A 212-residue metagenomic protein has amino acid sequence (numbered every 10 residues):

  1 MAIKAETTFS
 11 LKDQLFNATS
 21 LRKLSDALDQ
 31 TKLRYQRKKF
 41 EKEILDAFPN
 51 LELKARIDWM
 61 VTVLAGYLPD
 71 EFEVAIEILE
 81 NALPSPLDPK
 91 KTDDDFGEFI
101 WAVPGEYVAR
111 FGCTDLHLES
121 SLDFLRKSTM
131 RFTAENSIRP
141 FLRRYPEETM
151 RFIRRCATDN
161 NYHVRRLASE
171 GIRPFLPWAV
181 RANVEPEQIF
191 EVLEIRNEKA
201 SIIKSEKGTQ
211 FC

Functional and structural regions predicted by a protein language model:
M1-C212: Surface-facing alpha-helical segments and adjacent helix-coil boundary elements at the starts of domains
